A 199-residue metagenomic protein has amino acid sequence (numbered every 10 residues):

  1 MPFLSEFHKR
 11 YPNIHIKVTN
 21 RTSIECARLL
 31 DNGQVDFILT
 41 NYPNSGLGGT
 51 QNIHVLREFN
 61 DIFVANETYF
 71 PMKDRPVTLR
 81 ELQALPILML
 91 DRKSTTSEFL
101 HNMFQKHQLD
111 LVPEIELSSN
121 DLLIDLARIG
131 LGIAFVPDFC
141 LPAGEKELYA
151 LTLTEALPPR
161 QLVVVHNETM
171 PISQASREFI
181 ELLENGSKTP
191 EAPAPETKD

Functional and structural regions predicted by a protein language model:
M1-S45, E116-L117: Central regulatory/effector-binding core of bacterial HTH transcription factors
F3-Y11, S97-D110: Ligand-binding cleft/hinge of the Venus flytrap
D31-L39, D61, L109, A127-I133: Alpha-to-beta junction loops
N41-G48, N120-Y149: A ligand-binding cleft/hinge motif common to bilobed small-molecule-binding domains
T50-I87: Flexible hinge/capping segments at coil-to-helix
N52-I62, D138, K146-Q161: Short beta-strand->loop
P71-M72, P86-H107, I172-I180, P190-E196: Secondary-structure junction motif
A150-A192: A late-sequence structural motif
